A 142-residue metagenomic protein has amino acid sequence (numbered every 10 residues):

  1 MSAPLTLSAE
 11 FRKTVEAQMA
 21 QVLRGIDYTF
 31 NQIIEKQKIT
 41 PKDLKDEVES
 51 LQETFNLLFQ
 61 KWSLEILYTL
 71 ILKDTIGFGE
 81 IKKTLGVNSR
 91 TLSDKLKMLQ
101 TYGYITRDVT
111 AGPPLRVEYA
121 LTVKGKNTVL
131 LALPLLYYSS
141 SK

Functional and structural regions predicted by a protein language model:
M1-F55: N-terminal leader segment of winged-helix/HTH proteins
P41-T91: N-terminal helix-turn-helix DNA-binding core of bacterial DNA-binding proteins
Y68, Y102, L131-K142: Alpha-helical linker/hinge and terminal dimerization helices associated with HTH transcriptional regulators
T69, G112-P113: Conserved beta-strand edge residues that scaffold enzyme active sites
L70, L92, L96-Y102: Basic amphipathic alpha-helical segments that dock to polyanions
F78-G79, K97, V117: Residues within the helices of the helix-turn-helix
Q100-T110: A short, conserved structural fragment
P113-A132: Basic, amphipathic "hinge/linker" alpha-helix immediately C-terminal to the N-terminal HTH DNA-binding motif
